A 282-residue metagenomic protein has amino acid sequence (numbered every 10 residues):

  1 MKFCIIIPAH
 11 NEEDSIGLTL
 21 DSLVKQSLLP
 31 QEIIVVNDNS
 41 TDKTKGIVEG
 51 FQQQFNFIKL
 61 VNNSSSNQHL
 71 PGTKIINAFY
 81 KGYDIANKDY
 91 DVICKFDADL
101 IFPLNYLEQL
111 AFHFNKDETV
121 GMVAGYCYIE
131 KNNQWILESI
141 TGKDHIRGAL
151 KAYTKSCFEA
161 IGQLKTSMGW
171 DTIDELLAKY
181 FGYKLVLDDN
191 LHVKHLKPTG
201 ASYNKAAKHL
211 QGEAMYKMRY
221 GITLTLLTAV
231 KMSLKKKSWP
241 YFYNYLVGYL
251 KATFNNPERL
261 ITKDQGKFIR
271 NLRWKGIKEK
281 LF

Functional and structural regions predicted by a protein language model:
M1-K25: N-proximal low-complexity "stem/linker" segments adjacent to membrane-targeting elements
K2-C4, E32, I173: Cell-envelope/extracellular polymer assembly enzymes that use nucleotide-activated donors
L20-N67: Acidic donor-binding segment of Leloir-type glycosyltransferases
N67, I101-L137: Conserved donor NDP-sugar-binding/catalytic core segment of glycosyltransferases
I76-V92: Active-site nucleotide-sugar/metal-binding loop of Leloir-type enzymes
D89-I101: Short beta-strand-to-loop acidic/aromatic patch adjacent to the donor-nucleotide binding site
R147-G162: Conserved nucleotide-sugar donor-binding and metal-coordinating catalytic region shared by glycosyltransferases
A207-F282: Non-catalytic, C-terminal membrane-associated alpha-helical segments of glycosyltransferases
